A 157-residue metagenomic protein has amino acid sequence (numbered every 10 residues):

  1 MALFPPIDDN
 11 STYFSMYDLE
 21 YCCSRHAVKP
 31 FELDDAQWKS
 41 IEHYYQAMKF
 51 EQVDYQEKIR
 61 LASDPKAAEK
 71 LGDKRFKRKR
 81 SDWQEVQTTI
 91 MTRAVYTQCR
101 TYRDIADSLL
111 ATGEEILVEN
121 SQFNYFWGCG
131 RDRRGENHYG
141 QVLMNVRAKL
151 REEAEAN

Functional and structural regions predicted by a protein language model:
M1-N157: Charged, low-complexity intrinsically disordered segments
